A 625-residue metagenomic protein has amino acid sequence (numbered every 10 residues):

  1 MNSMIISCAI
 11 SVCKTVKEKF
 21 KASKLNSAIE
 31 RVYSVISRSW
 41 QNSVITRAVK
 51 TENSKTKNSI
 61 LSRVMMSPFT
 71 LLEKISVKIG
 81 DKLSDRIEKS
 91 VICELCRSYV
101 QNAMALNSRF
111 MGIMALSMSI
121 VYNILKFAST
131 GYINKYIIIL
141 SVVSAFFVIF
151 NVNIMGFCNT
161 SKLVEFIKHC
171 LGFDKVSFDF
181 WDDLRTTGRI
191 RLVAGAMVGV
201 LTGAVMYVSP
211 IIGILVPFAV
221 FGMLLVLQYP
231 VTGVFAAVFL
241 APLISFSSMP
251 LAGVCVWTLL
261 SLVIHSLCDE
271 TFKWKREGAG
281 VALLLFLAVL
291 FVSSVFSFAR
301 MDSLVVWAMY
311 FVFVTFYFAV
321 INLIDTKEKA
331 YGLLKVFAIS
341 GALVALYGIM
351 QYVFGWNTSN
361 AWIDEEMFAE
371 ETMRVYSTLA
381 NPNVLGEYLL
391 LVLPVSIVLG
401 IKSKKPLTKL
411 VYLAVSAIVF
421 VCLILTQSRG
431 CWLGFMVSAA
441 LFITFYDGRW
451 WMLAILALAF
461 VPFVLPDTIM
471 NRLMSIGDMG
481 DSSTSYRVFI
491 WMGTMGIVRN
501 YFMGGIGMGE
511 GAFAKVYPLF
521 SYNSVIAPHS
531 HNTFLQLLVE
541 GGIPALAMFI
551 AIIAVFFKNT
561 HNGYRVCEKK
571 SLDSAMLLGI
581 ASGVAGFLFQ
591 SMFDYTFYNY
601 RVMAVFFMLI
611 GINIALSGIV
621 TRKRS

Functional and structural regions predicted by a protein language model:
M1-V292, F298-V305, D325-Y331, K335 (+3 more regions): Transmembrane signal-anchor hairpin modules in multi-pass inner-membrane enzymes, especially those that act on
R109-M155, G188-V208, V216-M223, T258-L259 (+10 more regions): Alpha-helical transmembrane segments of multi-pass inner-membrane proteins
L125-T130, F239-S247, L538-G541, L572-A615: Membrane helix-loop boundary segments at the extracytoplasmic
C158-C170, M367-V375, C431, L458-G493 (+2 more regions): Flexible juxtamembrane loops connecting transmembrane helices in multi-pass membrane enzymes that build or modify
F298-I321: Alpha-helical transmembrane segments and their immediate interhelical/interface regions in integral membrane proteins
M301-V305, L379-N383, T426-G430, A527-L535 (+1 more regions): Membrane-interface catalytic loops of GT-C/OST-like multi-pass glycosylation enzymes that act
I469, G477-M492, G496, N500 (+2 more regions): Long extracytoplasmic/lumenal interhelical loops at the membrane interface of multi-pass membrane proteins
G542-I553: Hydrophobic alpha-helical transmembrane segments
